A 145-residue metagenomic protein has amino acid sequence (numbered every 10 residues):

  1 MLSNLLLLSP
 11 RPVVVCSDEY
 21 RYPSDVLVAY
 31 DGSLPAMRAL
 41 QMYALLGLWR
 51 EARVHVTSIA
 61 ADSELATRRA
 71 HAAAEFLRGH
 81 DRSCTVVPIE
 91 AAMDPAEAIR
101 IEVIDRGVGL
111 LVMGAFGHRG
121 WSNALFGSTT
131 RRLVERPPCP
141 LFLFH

Functional and structural regions predicted by a protein language model:
M1-E19, V103-H145: Gly/Ser-rich helix-loop-strand patches that form or flank binding pockets for ribonucleotide-derived cofactors
M1-H80: Short acidic/Ser/Thr-enriched loop-to-helix initiation segments
Y22, M93-D94, R119: Short secondary-structure capping/turn micro-motifs that flank functional sites
L34, E90-M93, A124: Conserved phosphate-coordination/catalytic loops
R38, A98, G120: Phosphate- and divalent-cation-binding pockets in alpha/beta enzyme and binding domains that engage nucleotide-derived
A39, P95-A96, F126: Amphipathic coiled-coil/heptad-repeat helices and related helical stalk/stem segments that mediate oligomerization
R53-A115: Glycine/small-residue-rich hydrophobic helix-like segments
